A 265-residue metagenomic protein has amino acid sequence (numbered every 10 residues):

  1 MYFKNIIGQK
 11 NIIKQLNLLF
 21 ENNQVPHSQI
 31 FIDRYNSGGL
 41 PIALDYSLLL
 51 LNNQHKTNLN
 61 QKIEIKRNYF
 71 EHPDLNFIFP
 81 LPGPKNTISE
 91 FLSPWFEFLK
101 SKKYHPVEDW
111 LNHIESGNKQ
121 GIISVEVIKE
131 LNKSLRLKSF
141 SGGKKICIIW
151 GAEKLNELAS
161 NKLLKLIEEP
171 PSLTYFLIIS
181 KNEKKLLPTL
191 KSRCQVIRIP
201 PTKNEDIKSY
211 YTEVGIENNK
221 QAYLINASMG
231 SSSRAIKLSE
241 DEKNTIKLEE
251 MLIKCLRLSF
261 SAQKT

Functional and structural regions predicted by a protein language model:
M1-Y69, S172-Y175, K181-T265: Charged, glycine-rich active-site and insertion segments that engage polyanionic ligands
Y2-K154, L158: Clamp-loader machinery-focused feature within the broader ASCE/P-loop NTPase space
K133, K165, S192: Conserved adenine-binding aromatic site and its adjacent loop/helix in ATP-hydrolyzing domains
R136, N161-S172: Conserved catalytic/switch belt of AAA+ P-loop NTPases
S141-I146, P171-L177: Loop/turn-to-beta-strand initiation segments
K154, E169, K185: Residues immediately C-terminal
